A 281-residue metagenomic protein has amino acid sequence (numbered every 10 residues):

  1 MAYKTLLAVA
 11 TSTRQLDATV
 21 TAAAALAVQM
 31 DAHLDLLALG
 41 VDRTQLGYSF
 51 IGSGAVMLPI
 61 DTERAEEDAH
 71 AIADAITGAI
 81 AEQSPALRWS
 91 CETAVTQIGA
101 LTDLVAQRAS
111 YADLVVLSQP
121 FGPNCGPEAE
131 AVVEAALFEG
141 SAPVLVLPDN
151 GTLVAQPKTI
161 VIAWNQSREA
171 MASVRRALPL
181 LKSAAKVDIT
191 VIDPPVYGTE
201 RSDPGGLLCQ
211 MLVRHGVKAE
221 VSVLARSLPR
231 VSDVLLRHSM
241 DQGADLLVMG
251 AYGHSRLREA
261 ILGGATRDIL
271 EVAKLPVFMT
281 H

Functional and structural regions predicted by a protein language model:
M1, V41, G78-V115, R214-L247 (+3 more regions): Structural beta-alpha unit
M1-I60, E139, T152, Q156-L224: Small/aliphatic-rich secondary-structure junction motif
R14, I98, G122-N124, R168 (+1 more regions): Glycine-rich nucleotide phosphate-binding loop and flanking beta-alpha elements of Rossmann-like dinucleotide-binding
V20, A25-Q29, D103-L153, H238-H281: Gly/Ser-rich helix-loop-strand patches that form or flank binding pockets for ribonucleotide-derived cofactors
D35-L37, E92, V116, L145 (+4 more regions): Hydrophobic/aromatic beta-strand patches that form the interior of the parallel beta-sheet core in alpha/beta enzyme
V56-I72: A short acidic, glycine-rich active-site loop that binds or catalyzes chemistry on phosphate/adenosine moieties
E66, V95-T96, F121-P123, D193-G198 (+1 more regions): Short histidine/acidic/glycine/proline-rich micro-motifs that form metal- and phosphate-coordinating active-site loops
